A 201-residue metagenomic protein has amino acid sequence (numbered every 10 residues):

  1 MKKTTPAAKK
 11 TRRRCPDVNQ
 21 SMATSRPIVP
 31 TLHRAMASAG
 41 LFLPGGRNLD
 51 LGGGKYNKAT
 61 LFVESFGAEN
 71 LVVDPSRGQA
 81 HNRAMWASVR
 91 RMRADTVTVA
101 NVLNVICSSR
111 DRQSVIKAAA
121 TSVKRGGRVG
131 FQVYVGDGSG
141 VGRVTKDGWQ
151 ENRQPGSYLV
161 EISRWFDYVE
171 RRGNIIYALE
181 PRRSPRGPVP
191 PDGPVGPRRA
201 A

Functional and structural regions predicted by a protein language model:
M1-R90, R128-A201: Class I (Rossmann-like) S-adenosyl-L-methionine-dependent methyltransferase catalytic domain, capturing the SAM-binding
R77-A80, L103, A119: Catalytic toxin/effector domains delivered as secreted proteins or via bacterial secretion systems
H81-A84, C107-Q113: Active-site-adjacent loop/helix micro-motif of nuclease/hydrolase catalytic cores
A87-V97, V115: Helix-adjacent hinge/juxtasegments
A94-V97, T121-K124, P155-S157: Glycine-rich loops and low-complexity Gly/Arg-rich segments that provide flexible linkers or classic glycine-based
D95-R110: A short SAM/SAH-binding and catalytic strip from SAM-dependent methyltransferases
L103, V115, V135: Flexible, active-site-proximal loop/turn residues at the rims of small-molecule/cofactor binding pockets and catalytic
Q113-R128: A short glycine-rich, Lys/Arg-flanked "PGG" loop and its adjoining helix->strand segment in the class I
